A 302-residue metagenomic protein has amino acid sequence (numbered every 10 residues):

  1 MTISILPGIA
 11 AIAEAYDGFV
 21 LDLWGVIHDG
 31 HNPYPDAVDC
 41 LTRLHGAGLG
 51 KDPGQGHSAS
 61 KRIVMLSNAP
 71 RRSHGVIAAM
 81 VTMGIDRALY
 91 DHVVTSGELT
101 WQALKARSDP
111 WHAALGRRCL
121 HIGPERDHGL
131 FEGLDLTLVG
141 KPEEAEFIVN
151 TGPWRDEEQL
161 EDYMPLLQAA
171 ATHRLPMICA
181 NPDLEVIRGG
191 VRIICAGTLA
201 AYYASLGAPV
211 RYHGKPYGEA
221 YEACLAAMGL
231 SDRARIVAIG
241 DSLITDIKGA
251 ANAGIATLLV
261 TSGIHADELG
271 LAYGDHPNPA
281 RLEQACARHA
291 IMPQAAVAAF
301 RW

Functional and structural regions predicted by a protein language model:
T2-L49, V64-W302: Asp-based, Mg2+/Mn2+-dependent phosphohydrolase catalytic module
A47-A59: Intrinsically disordered, low-complexity terminal tails and inter-domain linkers enriched for S/T/G/P/D/E
